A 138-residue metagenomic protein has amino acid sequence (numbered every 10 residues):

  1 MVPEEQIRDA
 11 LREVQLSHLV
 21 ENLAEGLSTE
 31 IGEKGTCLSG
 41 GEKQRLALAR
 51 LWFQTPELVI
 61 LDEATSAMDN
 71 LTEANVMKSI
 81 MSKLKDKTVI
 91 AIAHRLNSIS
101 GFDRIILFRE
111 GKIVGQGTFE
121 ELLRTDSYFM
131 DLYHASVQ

Functional and structural regions predicted by a protein language model:
M1-E33, M77, D86: ABC ATPase nucleotide-binding domain helical subdomain, centered on the C-loop/LSGGQ "ABC signature"
E13, V20-N22, G26, K78 (+2 more regions): C-terminal portion of ABC ATPase nucleotide-binding domains
L48, I92: Hydrophobic anchor residue at the start of the ABC signature
F53-E57, D86: A short, proline-enriched helix->beta-strand linker immediately N-terminal to the Walker B motif in ABC-type P-loop
V59-E63: Catalytic Walker B motif of ABC-type/P-loop ATPase nucleotide-binding domains
N70-L71: Helix N-cap at the start of a conserved alpha-helix in ABC-type nucleotide-binding domains
S82-A91, I99: Conserved catalytic loops of ABC-family nucleotide-binding domains
